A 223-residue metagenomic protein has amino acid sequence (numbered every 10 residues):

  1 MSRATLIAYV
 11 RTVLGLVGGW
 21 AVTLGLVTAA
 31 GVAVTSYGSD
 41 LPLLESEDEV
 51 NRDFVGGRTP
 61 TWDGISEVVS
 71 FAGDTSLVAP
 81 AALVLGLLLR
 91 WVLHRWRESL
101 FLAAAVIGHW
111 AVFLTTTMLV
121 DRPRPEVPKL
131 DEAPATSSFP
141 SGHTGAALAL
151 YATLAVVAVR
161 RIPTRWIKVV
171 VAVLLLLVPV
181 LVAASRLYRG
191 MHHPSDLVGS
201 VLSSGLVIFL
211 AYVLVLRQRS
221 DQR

Functional and structural regions predicted by a protein language model:
M1-V78, L119-D131: N-terminal transmembrane-helix/juxtamembrane module of multi-pass inner/ER membrane proteins
G15-T23, A82-A111: Interfacial segments of alpha-helical transmembrane regions
V17-G18, S76-P80, S99-A104, V169-L176 (+1 more regions): Hydrophobic alpha-helical transmembrane segments
T61-W62, H94-S99, E126, T164-V170: Membrane-helix interface segments
A72-H94, L150-A158: Hydrophobic alpha-helical transmembrane segments
H109-P123: Transmembrane alpha-helix/helix-exit interface in multi-pass inner-membrane proteins
K129-R223: Membrane-embedded catalytic cores of phosphoryl/pyrophosphoryl-handling enzymes
